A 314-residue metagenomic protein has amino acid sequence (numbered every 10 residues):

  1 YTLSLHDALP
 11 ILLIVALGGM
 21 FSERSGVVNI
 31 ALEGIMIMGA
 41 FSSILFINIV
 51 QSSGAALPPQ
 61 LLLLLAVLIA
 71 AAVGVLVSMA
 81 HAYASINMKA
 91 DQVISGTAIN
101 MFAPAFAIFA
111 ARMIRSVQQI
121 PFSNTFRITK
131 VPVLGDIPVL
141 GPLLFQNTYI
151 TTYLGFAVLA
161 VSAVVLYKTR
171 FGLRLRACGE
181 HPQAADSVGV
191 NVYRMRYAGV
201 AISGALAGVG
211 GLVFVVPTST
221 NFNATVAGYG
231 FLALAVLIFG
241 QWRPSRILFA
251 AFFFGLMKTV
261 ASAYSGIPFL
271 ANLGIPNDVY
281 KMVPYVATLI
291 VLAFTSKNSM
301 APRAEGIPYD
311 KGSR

Functional and structural regions predicted by a protein language model:
T2-L9: Short, small-residue-biased leader/transition segments that mark boundaries at the very start of proteins
P10-M20, G34-M38, L76-M79, G179 (+4 more regions): Hydrophobic alpha-helical segments embedded in the membrane of multi-pass proteins
R24-V28, V77-L134, K168, A227-G228 (+1 more regions): Short loop segments and helix-boundary regions at transmembrane helix junctions of multi-pass inner-membrane proteins
A56-P104, A160, F253, K258: Alpha-helical transmembrane segments within multi-pass membrane transporters and channels
A103-K168, F269-V279, S299, A304-R314: Transmembrane helix-bundle core of multi-pass membrane transporters and related energy-transducing complexes
L144-F222, P244-S245, F249: Helix-loop-helix "hairpin" substructures at the membrane interface of multi-pass membrane proteins
E180-R194, Y264-R314: Cytosolic-side transmembrane-helix boundaries in multi-pass membrane proteins
P217, N221-Y285: Transmembrane alpha-helical segments in multi-pass inner-membrane proteins
